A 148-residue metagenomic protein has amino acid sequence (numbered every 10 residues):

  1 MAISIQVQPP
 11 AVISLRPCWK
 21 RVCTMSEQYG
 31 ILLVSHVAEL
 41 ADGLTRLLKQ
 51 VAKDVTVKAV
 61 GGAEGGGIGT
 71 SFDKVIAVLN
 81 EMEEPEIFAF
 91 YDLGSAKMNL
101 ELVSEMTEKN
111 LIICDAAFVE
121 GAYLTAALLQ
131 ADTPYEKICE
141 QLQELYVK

Functional and structural regions predicted by a protein language model:
V7-T24: Short, Lys/Arg-enriched N-terminal segments with co-localized hydrophobic residues within the first ~10-30 amino acids
W19, T24-K148: N-terminal loops that bind phosphate or other acidic moieties and the adjacent beta-alpha structural core
